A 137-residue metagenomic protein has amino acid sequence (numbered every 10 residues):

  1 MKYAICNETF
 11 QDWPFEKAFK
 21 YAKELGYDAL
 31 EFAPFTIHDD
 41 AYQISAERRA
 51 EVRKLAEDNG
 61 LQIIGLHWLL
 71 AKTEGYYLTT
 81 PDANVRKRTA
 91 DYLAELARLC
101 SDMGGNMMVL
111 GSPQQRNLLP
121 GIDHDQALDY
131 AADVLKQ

Functional and structural regions predicted by a protein language model:
M1, A18-F19, D39-Q43, T79-N84: Gly/Pro-rich active-site loop or hairpin
M1-P14: Boundary/entry segment of secreted carbohydrate-active catalytic domains
E8, A41-Y42, R86, L128: A generic secondary-structure micro-motif detector that highlights 1-2 residue hydrophobic/ambivalent hotspots embedded
T9-Q11, P34-T36, L69-K72, Q114-R116: Active-site-proximal loop/turn and secondary-structure-junction residues that shape catalytic pockets, frequently
E16-F35, M103-G104: Catalytic domains of carbohydrate-active enzymes, especially glycoside hydrolases
K17, E57-Q62, T73-Q137: Active-site acidic/histidine proton-transfer and metal-coordination neighborhood in alpha/beta enzyme cores
E31, G65-H67, V109: Conserved beta-strand positions in the central sheet of alpha/beta enzyme cores
A33-E57, S112-L119: Glycine-rich, proline-tolerant flexible connector loops at the mouths of alpha/beta enzymes
